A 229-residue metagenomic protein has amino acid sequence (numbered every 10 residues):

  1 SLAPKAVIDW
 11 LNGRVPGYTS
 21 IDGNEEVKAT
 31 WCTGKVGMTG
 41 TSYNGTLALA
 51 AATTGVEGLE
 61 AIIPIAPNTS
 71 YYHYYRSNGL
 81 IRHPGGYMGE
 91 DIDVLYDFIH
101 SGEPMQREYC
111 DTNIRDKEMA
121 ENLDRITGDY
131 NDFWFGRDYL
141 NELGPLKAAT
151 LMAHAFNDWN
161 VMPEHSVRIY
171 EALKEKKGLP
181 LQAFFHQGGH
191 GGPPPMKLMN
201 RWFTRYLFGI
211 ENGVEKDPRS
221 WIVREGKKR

Functional and structural regions predicted by a protein language model:
P4-G13, G17-W31, G37-T41, A48-P145 (+1 more regions): Accessory cap/linker subdomain of secreted extracellular hydrolases
K5-I8, Y170, N200: Generic structural signal for well-ordered alpha-helices, preferentially at hydrophobic/aromatic core positions
S42, F156, Q187: Residue-level signal for short, function-critical loop segments
A52, Y170-L173: A conserved amphipathic alpha-helix that caps or lines the catalytic cleft of carbohydrate- and lipid-modifying enzymes
E57, K174-R229: Alpha/beta-hydrolase-fold serine-hydrolase catalytic core, especially in secreted/extracellular enzymes
L146, L151-H154, D158: Short beta-strand/loop motif that positions the catalytic acidic residue of the alpha/beta-hydrolase fold
W159-V167: Conserved alpha/beta-hydrolase "acid-adjacent" motif
